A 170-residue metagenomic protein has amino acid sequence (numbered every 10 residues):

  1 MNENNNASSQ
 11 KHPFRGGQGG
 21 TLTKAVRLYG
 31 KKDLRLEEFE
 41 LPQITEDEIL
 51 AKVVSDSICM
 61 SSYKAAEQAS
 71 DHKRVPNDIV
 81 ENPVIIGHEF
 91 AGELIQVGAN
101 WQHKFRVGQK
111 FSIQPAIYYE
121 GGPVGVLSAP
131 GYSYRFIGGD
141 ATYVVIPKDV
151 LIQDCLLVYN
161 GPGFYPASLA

Functional and structural regions predicted by a protein language model:
M1-T23: Eukaryotic N-terminal low-complexity, Ser/Thr- and Lys/Arg-rich leader segments that predominantly function as
K11-P13, D78-N82, S128-Y134: Short, P/G- and charge-enriched loop/turn segments at secondary-structure junctions
V26-L34: Extracellular beta-rich ligand/substrate-recognition surface
L36-E38, A91-E93, Y143-V145, C155: Conserved hydrophobic/aromatic beta-strand scaffold that supports enzyme active sites
P42-S57, S70-G121, G138: Glycine-rich beta-strand-centered segment in the early N-terminal region that forms part of a ligand/cofactor-binding
S61-E67, G122: Cytochrome P450 core scaffold surrounding the K-helix E-X-X-R motif and the conserved "meander" helix-loop region
I117-A170: NAD(P)H dinucleotide-binding glycine-rich loop of Rossmann-like/cofactor-binding domains, especially the beta1-alpha1
